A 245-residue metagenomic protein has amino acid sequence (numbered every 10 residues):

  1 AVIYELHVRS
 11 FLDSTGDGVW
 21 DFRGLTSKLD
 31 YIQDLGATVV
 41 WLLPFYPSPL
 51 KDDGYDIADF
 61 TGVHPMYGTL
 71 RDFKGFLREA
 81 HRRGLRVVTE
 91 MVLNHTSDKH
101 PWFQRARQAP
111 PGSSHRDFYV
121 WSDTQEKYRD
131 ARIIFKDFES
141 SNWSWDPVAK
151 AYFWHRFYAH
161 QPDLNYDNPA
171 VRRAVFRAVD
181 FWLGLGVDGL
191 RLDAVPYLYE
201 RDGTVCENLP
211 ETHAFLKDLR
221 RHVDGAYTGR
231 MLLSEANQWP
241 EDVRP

Functional and structural regions predicted by a protein language model:
A1-F176, D180, G184, V195-R244: Acidic/aromatic-lined carbohydrate-recognition and catalytic surfaces of CAZymes acting on diverse glycans
D188: Receiver (REC) domain switch/active-site residues of two-component response regulators
